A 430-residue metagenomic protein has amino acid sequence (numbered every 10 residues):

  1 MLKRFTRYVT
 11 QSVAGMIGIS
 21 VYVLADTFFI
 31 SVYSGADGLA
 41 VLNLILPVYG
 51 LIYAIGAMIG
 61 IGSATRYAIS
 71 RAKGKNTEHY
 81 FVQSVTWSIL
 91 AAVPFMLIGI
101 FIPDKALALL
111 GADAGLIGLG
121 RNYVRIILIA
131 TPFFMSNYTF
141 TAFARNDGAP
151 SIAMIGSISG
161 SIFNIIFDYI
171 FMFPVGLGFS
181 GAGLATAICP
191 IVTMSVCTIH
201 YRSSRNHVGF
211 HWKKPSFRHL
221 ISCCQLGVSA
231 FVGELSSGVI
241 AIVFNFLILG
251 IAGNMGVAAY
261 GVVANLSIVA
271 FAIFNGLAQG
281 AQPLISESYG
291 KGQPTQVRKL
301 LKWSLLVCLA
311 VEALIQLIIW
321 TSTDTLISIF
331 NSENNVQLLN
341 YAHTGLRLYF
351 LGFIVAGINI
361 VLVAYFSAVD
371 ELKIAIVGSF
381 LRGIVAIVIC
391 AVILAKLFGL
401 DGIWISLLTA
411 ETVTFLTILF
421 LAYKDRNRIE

Functional and structural regions predicted by a protein language model:
M1-V13, Y67-A130, L177-V228, I285-G352 (+1 more regions): Short alpha-helical transmembrane segments in multi-pass integral membrane proteins
S12-I61, T65, A130-F134, I221-E287 (+3 more regions): Transmembrane helix-bundle signature of multi-pass secondary active exporters and lipid flippases
V23, T27, S31, G99 (+8 more regions): Juxtamembrane/transmembrane-helix interface segments of polytopic membrane transporters
L24, Y33-A36, S70, N146-D147 (+5 more regions): Helix-loop interface residues and adjacent transmembrane-helix termini in multi-pass membrane transporters, primarily
T27, A36-L39, P150, F179 (+4 more regions): Membrane-helix interface/capping residues of multi-pass secondary transporters
L39-L97, F134-N146, P150-I152, A259-L317 (+2 more regions): Small-residue-rich hydrophobic transmembrane alpha-helices
G60, I126-R145, A153-N164, A182-C197 (+5 more regions): Short runs within selected transmembrane alpha-helices of multi-pass transporters and secretion channels
G99, A142, D168, M172 (+7 more regions): Structural signal for membrane-spanning alpha-helices in multi-pass inner-membrane proteins, emphasizing helix cores
